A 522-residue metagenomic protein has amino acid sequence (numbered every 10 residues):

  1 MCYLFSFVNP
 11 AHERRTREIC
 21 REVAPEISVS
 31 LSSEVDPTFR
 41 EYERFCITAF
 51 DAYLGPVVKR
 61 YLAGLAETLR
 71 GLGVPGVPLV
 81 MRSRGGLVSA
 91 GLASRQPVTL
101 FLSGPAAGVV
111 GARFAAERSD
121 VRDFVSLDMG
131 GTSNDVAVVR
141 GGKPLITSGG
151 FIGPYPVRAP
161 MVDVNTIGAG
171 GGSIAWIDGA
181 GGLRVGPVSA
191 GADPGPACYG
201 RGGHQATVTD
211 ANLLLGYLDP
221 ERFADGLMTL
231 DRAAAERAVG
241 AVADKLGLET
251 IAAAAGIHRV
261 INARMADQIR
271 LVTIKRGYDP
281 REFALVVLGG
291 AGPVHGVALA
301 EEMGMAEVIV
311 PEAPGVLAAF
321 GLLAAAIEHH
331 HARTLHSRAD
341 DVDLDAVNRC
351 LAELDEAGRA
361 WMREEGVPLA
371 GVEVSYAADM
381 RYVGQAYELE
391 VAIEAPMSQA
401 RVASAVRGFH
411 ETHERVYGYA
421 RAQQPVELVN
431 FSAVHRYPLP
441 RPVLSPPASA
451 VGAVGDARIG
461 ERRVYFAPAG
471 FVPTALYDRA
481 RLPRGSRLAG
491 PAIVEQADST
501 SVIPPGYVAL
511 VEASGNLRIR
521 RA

Functional and structural regions predicted by a protein language model:
M1-C2, G168: Hydrophobic transmembrane alpha-helices of multi-pass small-molecule transporters
C2-V8: Short acidic, glycine-rich surface-loop motifs adjacent to enzyme active sites
A11-E22, H295-E301: Short Gly/Thr/Asp-enriched flexible loops that form oxyanion-binding sites at enzyme active sites
E22-T48, G304-F320: Conserved phosphate-binding/catalytic loops in two-lobed NTP-binding clefts
V29-E34, L79, P368, A420: Short beta-strand elements
S33-F39, R44, L62-R184, L230-H295 (+1 more regions): ATP-dependent carbohydrate kinase catalytic cores
S33-L69, F320-R349, E353-L354: Metal-dependent DNA phosphodiester-chemistry modules and their immediately adjacent helices/loops in DNA-processing
V121, G131, G170, G179-A180 (+6 more regions): C-terminal, non-catalytic interaction/recognition modules in large multi-subunit enzymes and RNPs
